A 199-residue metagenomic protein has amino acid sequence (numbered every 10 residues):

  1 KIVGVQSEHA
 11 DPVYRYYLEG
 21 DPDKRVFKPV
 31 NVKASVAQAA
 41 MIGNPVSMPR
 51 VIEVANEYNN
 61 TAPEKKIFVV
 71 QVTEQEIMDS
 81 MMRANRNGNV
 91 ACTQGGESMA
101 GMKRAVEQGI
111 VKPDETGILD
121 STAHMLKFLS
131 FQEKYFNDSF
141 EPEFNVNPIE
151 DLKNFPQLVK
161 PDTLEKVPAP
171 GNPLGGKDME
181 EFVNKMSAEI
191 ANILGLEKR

Functional and structural regions predicted by a protein language model:
K1, P63-K65, I110-D114: Short helix-terminating capping/connector loops at secondary-structure junctions
I2-S7, G117-S121: Extended hydrophobic secondary-structure segments that form protein cores and membrane-embedded regions
V3-V90, Y135-R199: Active-site/ligand-binding loops adjacent to catalytic centers
E74-F131: Claisen-condensing/thiolase-fold acyl-transfer catalytic domains that form or cleave C-C bonds in fatty acid
